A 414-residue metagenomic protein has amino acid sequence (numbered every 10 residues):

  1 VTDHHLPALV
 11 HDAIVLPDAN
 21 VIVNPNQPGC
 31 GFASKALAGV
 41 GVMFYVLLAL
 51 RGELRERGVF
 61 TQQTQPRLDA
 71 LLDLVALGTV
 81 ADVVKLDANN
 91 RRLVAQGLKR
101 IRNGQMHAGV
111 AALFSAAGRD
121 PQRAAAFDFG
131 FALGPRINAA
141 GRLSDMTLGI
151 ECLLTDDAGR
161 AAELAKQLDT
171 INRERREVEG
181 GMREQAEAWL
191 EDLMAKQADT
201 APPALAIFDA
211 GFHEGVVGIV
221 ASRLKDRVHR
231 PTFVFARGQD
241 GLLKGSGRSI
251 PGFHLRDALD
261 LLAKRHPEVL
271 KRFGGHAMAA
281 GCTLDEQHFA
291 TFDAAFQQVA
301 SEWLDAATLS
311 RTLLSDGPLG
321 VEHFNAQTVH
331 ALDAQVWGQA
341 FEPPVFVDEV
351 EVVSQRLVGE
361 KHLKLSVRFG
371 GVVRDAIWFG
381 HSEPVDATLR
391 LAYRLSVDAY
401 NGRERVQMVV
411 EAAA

Functional and structural regions predicted by a protein language model:
V1-V42, G52, Q63, R67-A70: Hydrophobic, small-residue-rich alpha-helical packing segments that form membrane-like cores
D18, G52-H288, P318, L357-K361: Hydrophobic helix-and-loop "lid/oligomerization" segment in the mid-to-C-terminal part of catalytic domains
L259, R368-P384: Beta-strand/loop nucleic-acid-binding surfaces
L259-L262, D293-A300: Short amphipathic alpha-helices in soluble, non-transmembrane regions that often serve as interface/regulatory elements
G274, L332, E351, D386-A399: OB-fold and OB-like beta-barrel modules that bind single-stranded nucleic acids
H288-F292, T388-A414: OB-fold single-stranded nucleic acid-binding module
L313-R374: Accessory interdomain/linker segments of ATP-dependent helicases and helicase-like nucleic-acid enzymes that mediate
S354-E360, F379-E383, S396-Q407: Single-stranded nucleic-acid-binding OB-fold domains
